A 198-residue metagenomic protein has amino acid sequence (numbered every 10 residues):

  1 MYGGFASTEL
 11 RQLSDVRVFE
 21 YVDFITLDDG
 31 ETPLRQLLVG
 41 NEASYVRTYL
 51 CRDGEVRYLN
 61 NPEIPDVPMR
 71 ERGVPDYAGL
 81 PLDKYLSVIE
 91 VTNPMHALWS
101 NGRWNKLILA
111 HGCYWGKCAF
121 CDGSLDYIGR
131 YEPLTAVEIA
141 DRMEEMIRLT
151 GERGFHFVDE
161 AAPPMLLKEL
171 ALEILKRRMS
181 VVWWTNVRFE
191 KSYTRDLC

Functional and structural regions predicted by a protein language model:
M1-D66: Glycine-rich beta-alpha loop elements in corrinoid/cobalamin-binding modules across cobalamin-dependent enzymes
Y2-G3, C51, I108-G112, G116 (+3 more regions): Generic beta-strand/beta-sheet core signal
T8-L10, L34, V56-R57, Y114-F120 (+4 more regions): Flexible loop/turn segments at secondary-structure boundaries
S14-R17, W99, I147: Structural motif
D23, A119, R153: Conserved acidic residues
G54-L107: N-terminal [4Fe-4S]-dependent radical SAM core
H96-V137: Canonical Radical SAM [4Fe-4S] cluster-binding loop centered on the CxxxCxxC motif and its immediate flanking residues
A136, A140-C198: Conserved SAM/AdoMet-binding glycine-rich loop
